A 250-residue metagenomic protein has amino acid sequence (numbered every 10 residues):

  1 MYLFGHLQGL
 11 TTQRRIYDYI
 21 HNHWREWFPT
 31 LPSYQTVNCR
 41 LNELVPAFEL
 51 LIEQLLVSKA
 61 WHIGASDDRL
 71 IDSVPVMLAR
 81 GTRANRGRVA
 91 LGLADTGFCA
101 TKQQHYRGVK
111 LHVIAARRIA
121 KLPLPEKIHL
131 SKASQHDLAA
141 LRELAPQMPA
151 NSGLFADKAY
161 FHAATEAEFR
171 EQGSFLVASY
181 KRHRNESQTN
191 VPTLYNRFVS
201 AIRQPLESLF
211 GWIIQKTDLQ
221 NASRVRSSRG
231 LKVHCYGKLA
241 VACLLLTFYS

Functional and structural regions predicted by a protein language model:
Y2-S250: Short alpha-helical elements
